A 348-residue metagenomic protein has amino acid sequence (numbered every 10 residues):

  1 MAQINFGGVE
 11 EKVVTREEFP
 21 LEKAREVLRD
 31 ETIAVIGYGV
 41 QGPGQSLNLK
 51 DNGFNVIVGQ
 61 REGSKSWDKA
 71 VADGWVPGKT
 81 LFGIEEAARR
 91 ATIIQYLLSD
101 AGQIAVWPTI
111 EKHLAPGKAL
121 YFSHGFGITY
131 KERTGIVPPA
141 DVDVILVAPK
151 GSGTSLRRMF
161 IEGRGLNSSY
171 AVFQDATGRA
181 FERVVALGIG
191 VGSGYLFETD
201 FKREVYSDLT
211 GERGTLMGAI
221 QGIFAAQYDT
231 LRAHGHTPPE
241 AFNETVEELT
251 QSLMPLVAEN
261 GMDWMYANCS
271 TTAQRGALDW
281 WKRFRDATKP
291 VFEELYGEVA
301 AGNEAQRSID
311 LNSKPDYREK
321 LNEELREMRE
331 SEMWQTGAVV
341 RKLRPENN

Functional and structural regions predicted by a protein language model:
M1-T32, R61, V172-Q174, G192-T199: Glycine/serine-rich phosphate-binding loop and adjoining beta1-alpha1 elements at the start of nucleotide-handling
A2-F6, E11-E17, A233-N348: NAD(P)-dependent Rossmann-like dehydrogenase/reductase catalytic/cofactor-binding core
E31-L49: Glycine-rich adenosine-cofactor-binding loop
G44, K50-W75: NAD(P)-binding Rossmann-fold cofactor-contacting core
R61-E62, V71-T129, V137-S152: Rossmann-like NAD(P)-binding element
W67, A87, Q103, P238-F242: Small-residue helix-packing motif on alpha-helices
Y121-R213: Rossmann-fold dinucleotide-binding core
G178-A233, P239-V257: Active-site-proximal catalytic alpha-helix in oxidoreductases
